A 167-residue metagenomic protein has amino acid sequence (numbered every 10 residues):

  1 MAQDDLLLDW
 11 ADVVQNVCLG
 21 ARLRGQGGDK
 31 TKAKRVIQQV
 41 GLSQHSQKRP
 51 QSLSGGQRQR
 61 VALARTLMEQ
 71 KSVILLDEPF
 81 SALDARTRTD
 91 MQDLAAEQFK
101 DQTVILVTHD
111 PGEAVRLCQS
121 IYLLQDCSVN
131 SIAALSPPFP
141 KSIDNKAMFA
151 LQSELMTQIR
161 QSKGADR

Functional and structural regions predicted by a protein language model:
Q3-L8, D101, D110: Catalytic "switch" loops of ABC-type ATPases
V14-R22, K30: Short helical segment in ABC ATPase nucleotide-binding domains corresponding to the A-loop/adjacent helical element
G28-H45: Conserved ABC ATPase "signature" region
R49-L53, Q57: Conserved ABC ATPase signature
L63: Hydrophobic anchor residue at the start of the ABC signature
M68-S72: A short, proline-enriched helix->beta-strand linker immediately N-terminal to the Walker B motif in ABC-type P-loop
R88-K100: Helical segment within the ABC ATPase nucleotide-binding domain
D126-M156: Conserved beta-strand-loop-alpha-helix hinge in the C-terminal portion of ABC ATPase nucleotide-binding domains
